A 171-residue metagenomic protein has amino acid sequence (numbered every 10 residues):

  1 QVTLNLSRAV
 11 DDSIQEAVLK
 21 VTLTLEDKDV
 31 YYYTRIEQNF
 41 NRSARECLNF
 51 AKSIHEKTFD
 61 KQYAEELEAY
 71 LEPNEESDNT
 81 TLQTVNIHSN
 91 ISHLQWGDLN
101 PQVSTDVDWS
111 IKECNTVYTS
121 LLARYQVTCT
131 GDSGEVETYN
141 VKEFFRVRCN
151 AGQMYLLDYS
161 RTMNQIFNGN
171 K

Functional and structural regions predicted by a protein language model:
Q1, E16-D98, K171: Core segments of small alpha/beta cavity-forming domains
Q1-L19, S89-E135: Surface-exposed, charged secondary-structure patches
T3, T22-T24, T34, T58 (+6 more regions): Residue-identity detector for threonine
R8-A44, E135-K171: Short beta-strand edge/turn micro-motifs at domain boundaries
C47, A51, E66-A69, R124-N140 (+1 more regions): N-terminal secretory signal sequences
E66-P73, Y118-C129, L157-N164: Generic hydrophobic segment detector
E75-E76, V85-H88, T116-A123, V136-V141 (+2 more regions): A broad "ordered helical/assembly scaffold" signature
